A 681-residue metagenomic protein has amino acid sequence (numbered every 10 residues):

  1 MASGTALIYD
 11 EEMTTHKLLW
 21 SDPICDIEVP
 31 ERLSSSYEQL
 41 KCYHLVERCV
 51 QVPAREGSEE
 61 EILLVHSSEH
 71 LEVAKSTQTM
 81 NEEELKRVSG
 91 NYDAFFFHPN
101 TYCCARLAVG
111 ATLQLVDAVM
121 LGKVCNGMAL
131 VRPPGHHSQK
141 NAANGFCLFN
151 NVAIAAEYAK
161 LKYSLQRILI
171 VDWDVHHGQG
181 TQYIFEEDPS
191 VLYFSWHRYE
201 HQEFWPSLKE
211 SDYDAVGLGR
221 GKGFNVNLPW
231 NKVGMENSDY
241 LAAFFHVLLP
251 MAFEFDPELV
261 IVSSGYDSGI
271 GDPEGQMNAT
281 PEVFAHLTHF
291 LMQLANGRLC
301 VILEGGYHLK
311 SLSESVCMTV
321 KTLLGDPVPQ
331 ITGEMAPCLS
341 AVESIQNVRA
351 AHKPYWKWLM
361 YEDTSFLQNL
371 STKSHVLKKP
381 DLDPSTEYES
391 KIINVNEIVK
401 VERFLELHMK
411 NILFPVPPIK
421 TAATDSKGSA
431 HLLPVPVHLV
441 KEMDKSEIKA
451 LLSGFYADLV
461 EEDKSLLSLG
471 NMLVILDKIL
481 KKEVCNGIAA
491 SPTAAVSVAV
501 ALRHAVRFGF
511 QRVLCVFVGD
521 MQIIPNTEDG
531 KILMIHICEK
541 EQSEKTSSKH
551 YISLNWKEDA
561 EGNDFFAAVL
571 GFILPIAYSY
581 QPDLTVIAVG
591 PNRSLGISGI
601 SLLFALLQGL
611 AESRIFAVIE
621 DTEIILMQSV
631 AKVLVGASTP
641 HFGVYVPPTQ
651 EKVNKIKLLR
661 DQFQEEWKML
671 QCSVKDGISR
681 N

Functional and structural regions predicted by a protein language model:
M1-N681: HDAC/HDAC-like amidohydrolase catalytic core signature
